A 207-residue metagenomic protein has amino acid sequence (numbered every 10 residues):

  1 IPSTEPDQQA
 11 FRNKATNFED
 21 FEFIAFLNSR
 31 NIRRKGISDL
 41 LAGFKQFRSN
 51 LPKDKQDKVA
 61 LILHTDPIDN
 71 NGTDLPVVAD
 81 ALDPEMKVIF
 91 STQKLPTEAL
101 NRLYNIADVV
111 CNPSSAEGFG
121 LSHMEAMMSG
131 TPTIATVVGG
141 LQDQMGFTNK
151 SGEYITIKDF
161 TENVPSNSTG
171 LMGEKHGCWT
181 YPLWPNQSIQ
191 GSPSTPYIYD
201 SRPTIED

Functional and structural regions predicted by a protein language model:
P2-I24, L51-Q56: Nucleotide-sugar donor-binding and catalytic loop/hinge architecture of NDP-sugar-dependent glycosyltransferases
N17-K35, L41-F44, L61: Conserved donor-binding/catalytic core segment of Leloir-type glycosyltransferases
L63, P67, G72-E98, R102: Nucleotide-activated donor-binding/catalytic signature segment of Leloir-type glycosyltransferases, i.e., the conserved
D108, G130, V137: A short alpha->beta transition loop at the rim of the catalytic pocket in nucleotide-sugar-dependent
S115: Aromatic "clamp/platform" in nucleotide-sugar-dependent glycosyltransferases that forms part of the donor/acceptor
G120-H123, L141: Short glycine/serine-rich donor-binding loops of glycosyltransferases
P132-A135, M145-G146, G152-D159: Short hydrophobic beta-strand element within catalytic cores of glycosyltransferases and related nucleotide-activated
